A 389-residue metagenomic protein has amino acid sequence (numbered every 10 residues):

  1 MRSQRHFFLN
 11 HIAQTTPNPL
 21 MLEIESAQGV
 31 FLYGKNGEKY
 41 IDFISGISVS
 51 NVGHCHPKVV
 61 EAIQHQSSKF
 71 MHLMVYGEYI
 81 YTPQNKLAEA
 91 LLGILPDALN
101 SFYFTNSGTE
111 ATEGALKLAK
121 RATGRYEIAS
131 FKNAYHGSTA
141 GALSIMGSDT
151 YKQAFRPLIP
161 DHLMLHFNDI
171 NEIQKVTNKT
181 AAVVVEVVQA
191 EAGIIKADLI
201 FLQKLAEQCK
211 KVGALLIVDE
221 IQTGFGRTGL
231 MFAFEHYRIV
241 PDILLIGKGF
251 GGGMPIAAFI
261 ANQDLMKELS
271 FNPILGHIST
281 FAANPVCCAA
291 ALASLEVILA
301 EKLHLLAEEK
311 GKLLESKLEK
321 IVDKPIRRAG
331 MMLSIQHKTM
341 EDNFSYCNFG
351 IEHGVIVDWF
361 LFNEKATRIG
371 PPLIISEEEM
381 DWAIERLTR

Functional and structural regions predicted by a protein language model:
M1-R389: Conserved N-terminal phosphate-binding loop of PLP-dependent enzymes in the Aspartate aminotransferase
